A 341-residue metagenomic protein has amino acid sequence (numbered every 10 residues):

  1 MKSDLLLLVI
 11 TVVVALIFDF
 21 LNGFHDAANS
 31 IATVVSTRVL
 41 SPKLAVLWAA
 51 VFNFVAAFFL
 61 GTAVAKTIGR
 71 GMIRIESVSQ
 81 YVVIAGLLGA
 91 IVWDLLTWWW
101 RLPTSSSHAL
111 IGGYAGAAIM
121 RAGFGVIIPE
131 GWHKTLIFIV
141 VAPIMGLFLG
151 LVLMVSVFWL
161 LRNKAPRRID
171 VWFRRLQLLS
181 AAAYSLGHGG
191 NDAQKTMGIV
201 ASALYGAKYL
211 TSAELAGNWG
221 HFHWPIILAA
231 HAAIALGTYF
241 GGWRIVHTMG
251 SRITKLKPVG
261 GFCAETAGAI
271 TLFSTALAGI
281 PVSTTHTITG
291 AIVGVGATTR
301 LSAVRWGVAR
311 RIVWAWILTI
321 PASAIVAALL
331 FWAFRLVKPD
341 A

Functional and structural regions predicted by a protein language model:
M1-A341: Multi-pass alpha-helical transmembrane bundle typical of ion/small-solute transporters and intramembrane aspartyl
